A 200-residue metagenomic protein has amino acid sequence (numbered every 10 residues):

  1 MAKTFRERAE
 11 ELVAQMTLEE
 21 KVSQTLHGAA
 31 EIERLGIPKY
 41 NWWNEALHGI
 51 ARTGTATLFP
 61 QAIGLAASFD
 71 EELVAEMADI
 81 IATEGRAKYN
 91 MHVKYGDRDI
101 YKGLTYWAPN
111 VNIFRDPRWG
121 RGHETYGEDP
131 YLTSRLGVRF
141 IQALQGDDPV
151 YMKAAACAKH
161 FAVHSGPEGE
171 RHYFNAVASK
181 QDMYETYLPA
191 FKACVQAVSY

Functional and structural regions predicted by a protein language model:
M1-Y200: Glycoside hydrolase catalytic-domain context in secreted enzymes
